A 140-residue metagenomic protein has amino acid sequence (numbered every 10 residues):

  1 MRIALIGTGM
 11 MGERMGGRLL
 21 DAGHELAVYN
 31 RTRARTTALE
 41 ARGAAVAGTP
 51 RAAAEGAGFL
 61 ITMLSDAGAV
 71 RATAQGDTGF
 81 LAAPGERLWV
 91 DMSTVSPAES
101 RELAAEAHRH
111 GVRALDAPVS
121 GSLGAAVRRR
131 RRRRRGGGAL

Functional and structural regions predicted by a protein language model:
M1-F59, A83, R87, M92 (+1 more regions): NAD(P)+-binding Rossmann beta1-loop-alpha1 motif at the extreme N-terminus of oxidoreductases
G17, D21, Q75, A105: Short, well-ordered alpha-helices that flank and scaffold nucleotide-derived cofactor binding pockets
Y29, M63, S93, R134-G136: Active-site-adjacent beta-strand anchor residues
T36, A57, A67-V70, S100-L103 (+1 more regions): A general structural signal for well-ordered alpha-helical segments in protein cores
L39-R42, G76-G79, A83, E102 (+2 more regions): Alpha-helical structural signal in soluble globular domains
A47-G48, I61, L115, R134: A structural signal for hydrophobic residues in beta-strands of small regulatory alpha/beta folds
L60-F80, S93-S100: Beta-loop-alpha module in the N-terminal Rossmann-like domain of NAD(P)-dependent dehydrogenases, especially those
T73, V95-L140: Rossmann-fold dinucleotide-binding core
